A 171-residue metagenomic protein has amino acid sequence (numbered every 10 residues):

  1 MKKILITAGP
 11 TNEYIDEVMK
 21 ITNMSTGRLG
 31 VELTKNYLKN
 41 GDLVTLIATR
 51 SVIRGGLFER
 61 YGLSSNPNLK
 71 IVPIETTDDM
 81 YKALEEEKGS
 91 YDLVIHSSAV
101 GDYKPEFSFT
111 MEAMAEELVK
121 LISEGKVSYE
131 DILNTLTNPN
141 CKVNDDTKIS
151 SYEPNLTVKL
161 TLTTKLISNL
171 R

Functional and structural regions predicted by a protein language model:
M1-R171: A cross-family phosphate/adenosyl-ligand binding-site feature
